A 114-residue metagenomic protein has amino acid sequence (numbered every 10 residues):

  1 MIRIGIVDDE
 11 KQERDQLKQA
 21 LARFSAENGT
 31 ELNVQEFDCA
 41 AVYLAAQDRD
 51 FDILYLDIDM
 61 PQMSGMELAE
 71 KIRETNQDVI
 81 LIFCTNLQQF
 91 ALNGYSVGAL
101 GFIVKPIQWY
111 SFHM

Functional and structural regions predicted by a protein language model:
M1-G5, D15-K18: Non-catalytic signal-transmission and effector/linker regions of two-component phosphorelay proteins
V7-D8, F37-C39, L54: Conserved sequence signature across two-component system core domains
D9-E10, I58: Generic detector of well-ordered alpha-helical packing
K11-Q35, E74: Two-component/phosphorelay signaling modules centered on CheY-like receiver
E36-V42, G65: Helix N-cap/capping motif at the beta->alpha junctions
A45, F51-M114: CheY-like receiver
